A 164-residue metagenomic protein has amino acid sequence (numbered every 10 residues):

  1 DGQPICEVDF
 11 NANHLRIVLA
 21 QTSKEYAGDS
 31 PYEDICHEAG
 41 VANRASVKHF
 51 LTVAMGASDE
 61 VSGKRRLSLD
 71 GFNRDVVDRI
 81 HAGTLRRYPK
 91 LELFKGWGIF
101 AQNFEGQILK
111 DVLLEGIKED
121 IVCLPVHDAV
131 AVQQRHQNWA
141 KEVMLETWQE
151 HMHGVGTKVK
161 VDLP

Functional and structural regions predicted by a protein language model:
D1-Q102: Helical catalytic core of nucleic-acid polymerases
D1-Q3, E119, V126-H127: Short, well-ordered loop/turn elements at secondary-structure boundaries
I5-V8, A45, K110, G116 (+2 more regions): Catalytic phosphate/metal-binding cores of nucleic-acid and nucleotide-processing enzymes, i.e., regions that mediate
D9-F10, L51, V122-Q134: Catalytic palm active-site di-aspartate
L15-A20, Q134-V143: A short acidic (Asp/Glu
V47, E105, A140: Hydrophobic (often cysteine-bearing) scaffold residues that line and stabilize catalytic clefts of nucleotide/cofactor
F100-K118: Short amphipathic alpha-helix segments
Q137-P164: Polymerase palm active-site segment centered on the conserved acidic dipeptide of motif C
